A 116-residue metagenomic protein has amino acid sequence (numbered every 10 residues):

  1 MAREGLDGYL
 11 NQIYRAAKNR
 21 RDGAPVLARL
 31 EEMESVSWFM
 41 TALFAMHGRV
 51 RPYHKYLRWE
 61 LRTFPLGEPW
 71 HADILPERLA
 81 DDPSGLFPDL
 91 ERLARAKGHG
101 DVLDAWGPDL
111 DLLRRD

Functional and structural regions predicted by a protein language model:
M1-D116: Conserved nucleotidyltransferase catalytic core and NTase-mimicking acidic/glycine-rich helix/loop elements in nucleic
